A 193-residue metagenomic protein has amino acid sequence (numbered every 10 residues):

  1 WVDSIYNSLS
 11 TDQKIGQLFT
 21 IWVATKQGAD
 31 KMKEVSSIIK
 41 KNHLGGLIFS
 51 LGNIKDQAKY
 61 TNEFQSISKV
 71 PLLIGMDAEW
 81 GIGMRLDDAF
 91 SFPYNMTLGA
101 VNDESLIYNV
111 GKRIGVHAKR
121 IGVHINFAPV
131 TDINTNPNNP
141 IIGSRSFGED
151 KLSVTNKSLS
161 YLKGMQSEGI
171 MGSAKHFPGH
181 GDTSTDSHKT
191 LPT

Functional and structural regions predicted by a protein language model:
W1-T25: Mature N-terminal segment immediately following signal peptide/propeptide cleavage in secreted/periplasmic
N7-T11, G143, G169: A general, composition-driven signal for non-globular sequence regions
I15-G16, L44, S68-P71, S167-I170: Short coil/turn connectors at secondary-structure junctions
A24-M32, S36-K157, H176, G181-T193: Enzymes and membrane/adaptor proteins characterized by extended Gly/Ser/Thr/Asp/Glu-rich, aromatic-dotted
R120, Q166-S167: Alpha-helix C-terminal capping segments
S173: Active-site regions of oxyanion-processing enzymes, predominantly non-cytosolic
